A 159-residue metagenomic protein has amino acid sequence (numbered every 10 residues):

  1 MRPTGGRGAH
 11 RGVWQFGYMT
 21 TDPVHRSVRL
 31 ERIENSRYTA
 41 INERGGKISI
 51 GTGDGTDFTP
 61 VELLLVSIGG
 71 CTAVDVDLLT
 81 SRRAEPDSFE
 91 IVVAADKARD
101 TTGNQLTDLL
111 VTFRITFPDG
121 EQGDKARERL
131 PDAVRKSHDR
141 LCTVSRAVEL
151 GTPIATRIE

Functional and structural regions predicted by a protein language model:
M1-R11: Compositionally biased, low-complexity flexible segments
G12-V66, V76-E159: Extended beta-strand/beta-hairpin segments
